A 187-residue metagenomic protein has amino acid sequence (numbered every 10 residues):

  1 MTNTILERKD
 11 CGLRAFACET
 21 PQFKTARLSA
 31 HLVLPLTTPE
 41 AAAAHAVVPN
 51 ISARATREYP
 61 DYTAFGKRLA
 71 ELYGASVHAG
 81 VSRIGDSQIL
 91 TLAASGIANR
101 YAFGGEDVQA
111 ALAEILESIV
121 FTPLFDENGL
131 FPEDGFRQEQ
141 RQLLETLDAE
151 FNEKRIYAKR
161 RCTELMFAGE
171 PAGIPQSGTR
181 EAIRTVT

Functional and structural regions predicted by a protein language model:
M1-R27: N- or domain-start disorder-to-order transition segments that initiate the globular core
F16-C18, K24-T37, A43-H45, T63-S118 (+2 more regions): M16 family metallopeptidases and their MPP-like homologs
E40, D61, N128-F131, G135 (+1 more regions): Short, surface-exposed helix-loop/turn micro-motifs enriched in polar/charged residues
V48, S52: Active-site His/Glu-centered metal-binding helix of metallohydrolases
A53-E58: Catalytic Zn2+-binding segment of zinc metalloproteases
G66, T122-L147: Acidic/histidine-enriched alpha-helical segments
F151: Contiguous, non-catalytic segments that form substrate-binding/exosite surfaces or channel walls
I183-T187: Active-site glycine-rich loop that binds ribose-phosphate moieties when present
